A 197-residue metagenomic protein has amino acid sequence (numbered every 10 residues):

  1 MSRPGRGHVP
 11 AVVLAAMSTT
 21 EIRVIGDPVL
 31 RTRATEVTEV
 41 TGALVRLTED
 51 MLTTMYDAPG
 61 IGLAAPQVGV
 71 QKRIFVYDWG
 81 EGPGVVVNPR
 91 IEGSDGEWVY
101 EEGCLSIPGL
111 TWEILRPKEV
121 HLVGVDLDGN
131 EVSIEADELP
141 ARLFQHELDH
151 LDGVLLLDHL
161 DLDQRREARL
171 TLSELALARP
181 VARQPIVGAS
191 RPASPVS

Functional and structural regions predicted by a protein language model:
S2-S197: Positively charged
